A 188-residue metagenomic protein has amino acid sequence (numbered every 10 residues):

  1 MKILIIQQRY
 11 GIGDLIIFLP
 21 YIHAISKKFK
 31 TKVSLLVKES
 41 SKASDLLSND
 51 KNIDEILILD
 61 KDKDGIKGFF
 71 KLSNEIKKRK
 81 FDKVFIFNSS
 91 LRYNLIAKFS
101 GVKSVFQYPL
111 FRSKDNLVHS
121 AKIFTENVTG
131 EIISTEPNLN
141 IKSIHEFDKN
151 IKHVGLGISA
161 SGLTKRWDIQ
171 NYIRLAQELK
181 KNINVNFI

Functional and structural regions predicted by a protein language model:
M1-I188: Catalytic machinery of carbohydrate-active enzymes, primarily nucleotide-sugar-dependent glycosyltransferases
